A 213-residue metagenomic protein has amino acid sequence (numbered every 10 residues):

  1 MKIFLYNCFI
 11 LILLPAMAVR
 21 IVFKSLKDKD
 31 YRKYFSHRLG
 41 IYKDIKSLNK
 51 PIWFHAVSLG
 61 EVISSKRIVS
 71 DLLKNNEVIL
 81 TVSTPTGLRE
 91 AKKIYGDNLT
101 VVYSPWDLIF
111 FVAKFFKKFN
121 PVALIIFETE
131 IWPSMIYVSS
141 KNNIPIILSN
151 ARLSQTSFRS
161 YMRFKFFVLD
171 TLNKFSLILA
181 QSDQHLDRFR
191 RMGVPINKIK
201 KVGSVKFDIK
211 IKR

Functional and structural regions predicted by a protein language model:
M1-K2, F164: Absolute protein N-terminus
K2-F9, L13-F23: Membrane-interacting alpha-helical segments
A18-I211: Active-site and donor-binding regions of nucleotide-sugar-utilizing enzymes
